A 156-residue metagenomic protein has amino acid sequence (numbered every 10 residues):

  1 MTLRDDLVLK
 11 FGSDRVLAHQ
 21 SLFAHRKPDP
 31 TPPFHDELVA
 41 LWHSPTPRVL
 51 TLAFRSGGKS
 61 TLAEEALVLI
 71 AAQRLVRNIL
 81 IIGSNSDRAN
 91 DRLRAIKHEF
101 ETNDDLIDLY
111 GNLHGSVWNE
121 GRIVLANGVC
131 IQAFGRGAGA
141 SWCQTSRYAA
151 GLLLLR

Functional and structural regions predicted by a protein language model:
T2-R156: Phosphate/NTP-binding elements of NTP-utilizing enzymes
